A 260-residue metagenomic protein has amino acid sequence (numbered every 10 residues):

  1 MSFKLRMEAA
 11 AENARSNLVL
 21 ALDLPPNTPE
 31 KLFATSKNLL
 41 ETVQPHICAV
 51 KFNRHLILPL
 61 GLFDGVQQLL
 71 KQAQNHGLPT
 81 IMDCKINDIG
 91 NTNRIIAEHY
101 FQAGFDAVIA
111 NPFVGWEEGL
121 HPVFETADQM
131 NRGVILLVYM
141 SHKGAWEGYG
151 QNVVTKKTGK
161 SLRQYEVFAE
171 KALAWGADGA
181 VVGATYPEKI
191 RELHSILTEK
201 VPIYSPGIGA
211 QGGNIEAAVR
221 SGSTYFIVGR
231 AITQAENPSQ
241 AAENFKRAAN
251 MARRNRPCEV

Functional and structural regions predicted by a protein language model:
M1-I81, T155-V167, K171, A177 (+3 more regions): Conserved N-terminal beta1-alpha1 strand-loop-helix module at the mouth
L20, V50, D83, V108 (+5 more regions): Conserved, mostly hydrophobic/aromatic
A21-N27, N53-I57, K85-I89, F113 (+4 more regions): Active-site beta-loop-alpha junctions enriched in small/polar residues
L24-P26, D88-V181, K200: Conserved anion-binding
L56-Q72, I89-I95, P112-R132, A184-L197 (+2 more regions): Active-site-adjacent beta->alpha loops and helix N-cap segments on the catalytic face of soluble alpha/beta enzymes
A73-K85, N131-V134, I196-P206: Short beta-strand/loop segments at the ligand-binding rim of alpha/beta enzyme cores
A180, A184-I232: A C-terminal functional module that forms or caps the active site or interfaces directly with catalytic machinery
E216-G222, R230-V260: C-terminal helical cap(s) of enzyme catalytic domains, especially alpha/beta-barrels
